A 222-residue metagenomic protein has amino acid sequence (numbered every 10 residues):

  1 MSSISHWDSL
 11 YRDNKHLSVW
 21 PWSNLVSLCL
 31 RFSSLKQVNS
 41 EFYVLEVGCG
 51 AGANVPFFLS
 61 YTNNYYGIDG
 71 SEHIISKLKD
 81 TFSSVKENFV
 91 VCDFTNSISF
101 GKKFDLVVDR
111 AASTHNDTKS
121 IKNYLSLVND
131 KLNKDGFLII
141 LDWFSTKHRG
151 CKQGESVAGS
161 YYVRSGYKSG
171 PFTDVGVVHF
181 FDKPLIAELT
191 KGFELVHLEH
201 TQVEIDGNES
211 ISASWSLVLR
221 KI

Functional and structural regions predicted by a protein language model:
M1-S99, S120-N123, F137-I222: Class I (Rossmann-like) S-adenosyl-L-methionine-dependent methyltransferase catalytic domain, capturing the SAM-binding
V108: A conserved beta-strand element that flanks and buttresses the S-adenosyl-L-methionine
A111-H115: Short catalytic micro-motifs in class I SAM-dependent methyltransferases
K122-K134: A short glycine-rich, Lys/Arg-flanked "PGG" loop and its adjoining helix->strand segment in the class I
